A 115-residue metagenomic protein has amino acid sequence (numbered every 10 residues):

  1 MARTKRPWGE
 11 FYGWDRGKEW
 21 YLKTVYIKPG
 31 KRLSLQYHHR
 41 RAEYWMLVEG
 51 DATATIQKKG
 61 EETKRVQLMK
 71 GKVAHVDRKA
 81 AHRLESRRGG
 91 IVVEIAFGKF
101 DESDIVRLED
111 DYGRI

Functional and structural regions predicted by a protein language model:
A2-K5, E85-I115: Double-stranded beta-helix
A2-R41: A short glycine-rich, His/Asp/Glu-containing loop-to-beta-strand
K31, R40-R41, D51, A80 (+2 more regions): A generic "binding-loop/recognition-motif" signal
R40-K58: Glycine- and acidic-residue-biased ligand/ion/polar-headgroup-sensing regions
K58-K79: Short acidic-glycine-tyrosine-enriched beta hairpin
